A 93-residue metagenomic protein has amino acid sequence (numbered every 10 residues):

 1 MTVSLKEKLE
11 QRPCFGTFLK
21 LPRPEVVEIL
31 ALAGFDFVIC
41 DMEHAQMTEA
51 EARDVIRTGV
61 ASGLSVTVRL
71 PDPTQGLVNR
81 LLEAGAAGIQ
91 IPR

Functional and structural regions predicted by a protein language model:
M1-R93: Expand to "…catalyze enediolate/carbanion chemistry for C-C bond making/breaking, isomerization, decarboxylation
